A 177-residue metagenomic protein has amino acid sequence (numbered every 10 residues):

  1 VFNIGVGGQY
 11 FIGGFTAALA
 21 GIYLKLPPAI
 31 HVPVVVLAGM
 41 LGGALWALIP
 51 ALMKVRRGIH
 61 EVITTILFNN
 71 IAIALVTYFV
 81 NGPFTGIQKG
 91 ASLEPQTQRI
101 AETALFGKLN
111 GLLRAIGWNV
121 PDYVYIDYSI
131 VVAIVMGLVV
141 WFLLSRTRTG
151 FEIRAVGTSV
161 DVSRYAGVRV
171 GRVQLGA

Functional and structural regions predicted by a protein language model:
V1-L24, V36, M40-I59: Single transmembrane alpha-helix segments in multi-pass membrane proteins
N3, A47, M53, H60 (+4 more regions): Terminal peptide-recognition signature
V6, I30, V34, E61 (+2 more regions): Residue-level recognition of membrane-helix boundary sites in multi-pass small-molecule transporters
G8-I12, P33-L41, I63, I130-I134 (+1 more regions): Hydrophobic alpha-helical transmembrane segments
L24-V32, Y125-I130, R169-G171: Membrane-interfacial loop-to-helix junctions in multi-pass transporters
R56-L67, G171-R172: Alpha-helical transmembrane segments and their helix-start/interface "positive-inside/aromatic belt" motifs in integral
T65, N69-R146, G176: Transmembrane helix-bundle core of multi-pass membrane transporters and related energy-transducing complexes
V139-G176: Membrane-helix/interface signature in polytopic inner-membrane proteins
